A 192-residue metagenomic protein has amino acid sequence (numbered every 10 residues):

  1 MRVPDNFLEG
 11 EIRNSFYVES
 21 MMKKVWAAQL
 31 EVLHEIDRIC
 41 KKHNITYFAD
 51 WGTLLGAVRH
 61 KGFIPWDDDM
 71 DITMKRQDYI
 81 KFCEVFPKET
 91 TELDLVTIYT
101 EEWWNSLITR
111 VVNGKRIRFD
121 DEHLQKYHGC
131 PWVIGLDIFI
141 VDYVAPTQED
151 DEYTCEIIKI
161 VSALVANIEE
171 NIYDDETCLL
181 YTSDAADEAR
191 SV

Functional and structural regions predicted by a protein language model:
R2-D50: Helical scaffold of the NTase/Pol beta-like nucleotidyltransferase catalytic core
V32, T73-G114: Metal-dependent nucleotidyltransferase catalytic core
D37-M70, Y79: Active-site nucleotide-donor binding segment shared across nucleotidyl transfer reactions
Y99-Y153, I157: Internal, conserved structured core segments that host functional sites
I157-Y173: Short, cationic low-complexity segments
Y181-A189: Conserved small/polar residues in nucleotide/adenosyl-binding loops
V192: Cytosolic catalytic cores of cyclic-nucleotide second-messenger enzymes
